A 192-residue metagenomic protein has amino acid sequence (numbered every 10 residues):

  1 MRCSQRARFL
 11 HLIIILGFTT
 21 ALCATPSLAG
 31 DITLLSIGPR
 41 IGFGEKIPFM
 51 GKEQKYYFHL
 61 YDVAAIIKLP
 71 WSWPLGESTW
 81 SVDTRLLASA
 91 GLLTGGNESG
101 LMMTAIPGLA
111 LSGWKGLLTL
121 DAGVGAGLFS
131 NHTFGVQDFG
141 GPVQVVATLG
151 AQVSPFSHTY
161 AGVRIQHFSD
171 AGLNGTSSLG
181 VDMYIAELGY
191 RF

Functional and structural regions predicted by a protein language model:
M1-I32: Cleavable N-terminal export/targeting peptides
P26-L35, L69-V82, N97, W114-T119 (+1 more regions): Short loop/turn motifs that connect adjacent beta-strands in outer-membrane beta-barrel proteins
T33-P39, E77-A88, M103, L118-V124 (+2 more regions): Transmembrane beta-strands of outer-membrane beta-barrel proteins
R40-K46, L87-L93, G125-G127, Q166-F168 (+1 more regions): Outer-membrane beta-barrel pore domains and translocons
F49-E53, L93-G95, T133-Q137, A171-G175: Extracellular loop and loop/strand-boundary signature of outer-membrane beta-barrel proteins
Y61-V63, G180-F192: Outer-membrane beta-barrel "beta-signal"
D62-I66, I106-G108, T148, I185: Membrane-embedded beta-strand positions in outer-membrane beta-barrel channels/transporters
I67-L69, L111-G113, V153, Y190-F192: Residue-level signature of outer-membrane beta-barrel architecture
